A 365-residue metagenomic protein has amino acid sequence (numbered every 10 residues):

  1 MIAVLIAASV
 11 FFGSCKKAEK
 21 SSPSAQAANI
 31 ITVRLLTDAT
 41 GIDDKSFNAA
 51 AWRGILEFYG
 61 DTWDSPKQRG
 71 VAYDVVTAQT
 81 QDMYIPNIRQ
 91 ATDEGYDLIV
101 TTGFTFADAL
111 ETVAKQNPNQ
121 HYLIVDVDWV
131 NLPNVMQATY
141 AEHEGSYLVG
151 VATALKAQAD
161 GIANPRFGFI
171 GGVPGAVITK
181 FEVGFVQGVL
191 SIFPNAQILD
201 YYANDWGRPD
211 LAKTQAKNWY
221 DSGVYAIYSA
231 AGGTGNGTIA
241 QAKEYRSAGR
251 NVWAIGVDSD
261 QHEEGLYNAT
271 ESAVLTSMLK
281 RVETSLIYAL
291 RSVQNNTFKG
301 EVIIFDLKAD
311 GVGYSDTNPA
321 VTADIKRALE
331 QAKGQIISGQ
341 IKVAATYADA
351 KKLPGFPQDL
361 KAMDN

Functional and structural regions predicted by a protein language model:
M1-L5: Sec-dependent N-terminal signal peptides
V10-S14: C-terminal motif of bacterial Sec signal peptides marking the signal peptidase cleavage site
A18-N365: A residue-level marker of the well-folded mature domains of exported/periplasmic proteins
